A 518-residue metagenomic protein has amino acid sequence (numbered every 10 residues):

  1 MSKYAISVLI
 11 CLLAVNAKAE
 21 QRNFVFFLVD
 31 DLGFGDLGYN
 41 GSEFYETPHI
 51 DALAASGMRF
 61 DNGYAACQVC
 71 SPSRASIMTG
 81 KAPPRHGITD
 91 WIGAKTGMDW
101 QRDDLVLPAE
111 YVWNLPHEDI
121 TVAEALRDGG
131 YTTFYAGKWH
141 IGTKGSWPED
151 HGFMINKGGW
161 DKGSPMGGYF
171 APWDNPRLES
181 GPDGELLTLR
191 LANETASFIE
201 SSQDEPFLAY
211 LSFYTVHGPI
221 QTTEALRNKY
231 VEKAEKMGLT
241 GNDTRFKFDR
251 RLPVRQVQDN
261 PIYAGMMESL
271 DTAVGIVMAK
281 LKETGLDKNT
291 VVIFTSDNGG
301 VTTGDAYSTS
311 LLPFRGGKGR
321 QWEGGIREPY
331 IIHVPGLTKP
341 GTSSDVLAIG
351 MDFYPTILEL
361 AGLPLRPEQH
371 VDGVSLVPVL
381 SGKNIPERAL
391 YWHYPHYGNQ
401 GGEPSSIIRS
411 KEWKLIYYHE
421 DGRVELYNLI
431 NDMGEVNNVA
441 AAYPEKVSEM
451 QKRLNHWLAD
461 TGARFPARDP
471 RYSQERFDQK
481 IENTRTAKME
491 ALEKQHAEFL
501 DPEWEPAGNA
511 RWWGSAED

Functional and structural regions predicted by a protein language model:
S2-V8: Sec-dependent signal peptide recognition, specifically the positively charged N-region followed immediately by
I10-A17: Hydrophobic h-region of N-terminal signal peptides that target proteins for export in Gram-negative bacteria
E20-V25, S56-D61, G129-F134, M154 (+4 more regions): Loop/turn elements at helix/coil->beta-strand transitions in domains of secreted/extracellular proteins
V29-Y45, D61, A65, A82 (+12 more regions): Active-site-proximal cap/lid insertion segments
P48, I77, K138, D287-T290 (+1 more regions): Polar, surface-exposed loop/tail segments that function as active-site lids or cofactor/substrate-recognition elements
P84-V122, D174-N175: His/Cys-centered metal/cofactor-coordination and adjacent catalytic loops
A123, S197-F198, P404-R409, W413-Y417 (+1 more regions): Short, surface-exposed beta-strand/loop micro-motifs that present aromatic residues
